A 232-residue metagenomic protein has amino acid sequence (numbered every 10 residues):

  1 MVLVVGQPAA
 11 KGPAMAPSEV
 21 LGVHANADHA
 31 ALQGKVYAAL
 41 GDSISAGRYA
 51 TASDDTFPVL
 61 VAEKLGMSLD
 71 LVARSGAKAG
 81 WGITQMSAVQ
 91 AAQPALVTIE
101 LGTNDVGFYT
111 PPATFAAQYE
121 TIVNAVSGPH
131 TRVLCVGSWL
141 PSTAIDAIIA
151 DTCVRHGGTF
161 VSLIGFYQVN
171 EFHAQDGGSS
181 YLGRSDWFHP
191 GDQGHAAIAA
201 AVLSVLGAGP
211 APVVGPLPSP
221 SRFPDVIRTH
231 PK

Functional and structural regions predicted by a protein language model:
M1-V5: Hydrophobic membrane-insertion alpha-helices, especially the h-region of bacterial N-terminal signal peptides
P8-S75, S87-Q93: Serine-esterase "nucleophile elbow" of acetyl-processing enzymes
V36-G41, S45, S68-A73, A95-L101 (+3 more regions): Structural recognition of the beta-strand scaffold that forms the well-ordered cores of secreted hydrolase catalytic
G47, D105-T110, S142-D146, N170: Extracytoplasmic/secreted cell-surface and envelope-processing proteins
L65, P129, R155-H156: Helix C-cap/helix->beta junction micro-motif
A79-A117: Oxyanion-hole/transition-state-stabilizing segment in secreted/luminal serine hydrolases and related acyltransferases
E100-N104, I122-D151: Active-site segments of SGNH/GDSL-like serine hydrolases that catalyze O-acetyl group transfer/hydrolysis on lipids
L140-K232: Catalytic His-Asp segment of secreted/periplasmic serine-dependent ester chemistry enzymes
